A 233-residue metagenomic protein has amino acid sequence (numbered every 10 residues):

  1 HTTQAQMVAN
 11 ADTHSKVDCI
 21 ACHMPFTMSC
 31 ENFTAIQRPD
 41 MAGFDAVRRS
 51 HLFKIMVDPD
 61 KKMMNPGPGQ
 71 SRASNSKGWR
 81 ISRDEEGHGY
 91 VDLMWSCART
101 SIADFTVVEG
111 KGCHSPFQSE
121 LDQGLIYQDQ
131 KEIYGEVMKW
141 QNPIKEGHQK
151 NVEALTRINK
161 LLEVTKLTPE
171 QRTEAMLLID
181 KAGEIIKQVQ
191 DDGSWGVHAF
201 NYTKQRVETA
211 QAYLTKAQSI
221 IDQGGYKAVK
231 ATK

Functional and structural regions predicted by a protein language model:
H1-K233: C-type cytochrome heme-c attachment and multiheme electron-transfer modules
